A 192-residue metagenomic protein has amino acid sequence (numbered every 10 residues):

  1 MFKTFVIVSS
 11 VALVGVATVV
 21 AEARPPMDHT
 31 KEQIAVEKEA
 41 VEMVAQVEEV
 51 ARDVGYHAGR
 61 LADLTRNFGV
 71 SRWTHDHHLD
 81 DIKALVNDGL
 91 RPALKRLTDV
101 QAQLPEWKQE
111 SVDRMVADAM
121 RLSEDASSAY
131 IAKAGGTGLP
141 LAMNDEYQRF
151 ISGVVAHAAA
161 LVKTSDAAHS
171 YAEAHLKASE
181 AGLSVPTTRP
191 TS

Functional and structural regions predicted by a protein language model:
M1-S9: Bacterial N-terminal signal peptides that target proteins for export
V8-V16: Bacterial N-terminal signal peptides
V19-A23: Boundary at the C-terminal end of the N-terminal hydrophobic targeting segment
P25-I34, L94-V100: Short, charge-rich amphipathic alpha-helices with coiled-coil/heptad character
H29-R72, A126-S192: C-terminal amphipathic alpha-helix
V47-D118, T164, A168, A172: Alpha-helical segments in soluble extracytoplasmic regions
K95-F150: Surface-exposed, polar helix/loop patches in the mature regions of secreted/periplasmic/lumenal proteins that form
